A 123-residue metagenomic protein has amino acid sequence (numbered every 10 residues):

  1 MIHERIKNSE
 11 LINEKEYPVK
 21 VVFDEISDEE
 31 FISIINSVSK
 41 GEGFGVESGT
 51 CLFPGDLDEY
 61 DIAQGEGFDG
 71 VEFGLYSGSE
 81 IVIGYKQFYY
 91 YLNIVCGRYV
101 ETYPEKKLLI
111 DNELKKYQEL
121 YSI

Functional and structural regions predicted by a protein language model:
M1-F53: Negatively charged, low-complexity tracts enriched in Asp/Glu with abundant Ser/Thr
E10-E14, V22, F44, Q64 (+3 more regions): Residue-level signal for the start and early helices of compact helical domains
L11, S27, F31, E59-Q64 (+1 more regions): Low-complexity, compositionally biased segments
L11-E16, D24-D28, I81, Y85 (+1 more regions): Intrinsic-disorder-associated interaction segments
L52-T102: Amphipathic protein-protein interaction modules
N93-I123: Mixed-charge, Lys/Arg-enriched low-complexity segments
